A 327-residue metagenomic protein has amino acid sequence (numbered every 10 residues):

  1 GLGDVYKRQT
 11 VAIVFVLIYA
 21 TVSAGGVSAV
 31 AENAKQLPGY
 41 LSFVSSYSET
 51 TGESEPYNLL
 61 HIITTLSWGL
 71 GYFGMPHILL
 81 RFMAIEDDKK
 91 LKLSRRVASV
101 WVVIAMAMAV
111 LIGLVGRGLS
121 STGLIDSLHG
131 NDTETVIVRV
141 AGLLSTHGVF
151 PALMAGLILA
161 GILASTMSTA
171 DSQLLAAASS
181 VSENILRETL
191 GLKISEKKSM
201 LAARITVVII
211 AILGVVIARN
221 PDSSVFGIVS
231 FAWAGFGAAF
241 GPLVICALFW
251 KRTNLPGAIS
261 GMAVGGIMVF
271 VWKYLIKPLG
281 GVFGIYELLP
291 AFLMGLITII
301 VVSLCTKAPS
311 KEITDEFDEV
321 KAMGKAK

Functional and structural regions predicted by a protein language model:
G1: Glycine-rich, basic loop-to-helix element that forms the pyrophosphate-binding segment of sugar-nucleotide handling
D4-K327: Membrane-embedded helix-loop-helix hairpins and adjacent transmembrane boundary segments in multi-pass transporters
